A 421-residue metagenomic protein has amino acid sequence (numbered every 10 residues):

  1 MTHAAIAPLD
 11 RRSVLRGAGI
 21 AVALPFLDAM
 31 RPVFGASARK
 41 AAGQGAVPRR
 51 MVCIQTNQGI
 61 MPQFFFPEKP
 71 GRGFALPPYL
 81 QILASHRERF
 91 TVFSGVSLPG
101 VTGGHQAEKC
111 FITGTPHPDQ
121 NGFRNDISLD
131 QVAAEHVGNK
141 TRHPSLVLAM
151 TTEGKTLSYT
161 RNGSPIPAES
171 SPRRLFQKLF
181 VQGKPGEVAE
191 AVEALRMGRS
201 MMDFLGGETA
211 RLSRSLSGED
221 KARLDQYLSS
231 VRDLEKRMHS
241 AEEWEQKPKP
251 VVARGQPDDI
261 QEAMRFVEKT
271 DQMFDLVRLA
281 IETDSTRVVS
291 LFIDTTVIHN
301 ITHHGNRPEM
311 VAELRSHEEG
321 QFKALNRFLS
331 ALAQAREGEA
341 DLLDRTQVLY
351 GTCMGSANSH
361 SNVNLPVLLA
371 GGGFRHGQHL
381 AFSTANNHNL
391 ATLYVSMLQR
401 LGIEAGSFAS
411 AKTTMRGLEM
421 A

Functional and structural regions predicted by a protein language model:
M1-A421: Ligand-binding pockets and gating/stacking loops
